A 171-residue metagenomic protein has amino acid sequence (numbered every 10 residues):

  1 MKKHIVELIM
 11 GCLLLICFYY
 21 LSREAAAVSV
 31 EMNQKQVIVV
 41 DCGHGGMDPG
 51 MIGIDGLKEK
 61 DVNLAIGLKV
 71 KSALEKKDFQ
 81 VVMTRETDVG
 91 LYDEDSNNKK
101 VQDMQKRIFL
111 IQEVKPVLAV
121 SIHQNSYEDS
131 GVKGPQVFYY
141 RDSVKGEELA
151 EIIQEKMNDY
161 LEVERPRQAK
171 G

Functional and structural regions predicted by a protein language model:
K2-I9, Y19-N33, L64-G171: Active-site-proximal helix/loop segments of hydrolytic enzymes
C12-I16: Bacterial N-terminal signal peptides
Q36-G56: Short glycine-rich His-centered loop
